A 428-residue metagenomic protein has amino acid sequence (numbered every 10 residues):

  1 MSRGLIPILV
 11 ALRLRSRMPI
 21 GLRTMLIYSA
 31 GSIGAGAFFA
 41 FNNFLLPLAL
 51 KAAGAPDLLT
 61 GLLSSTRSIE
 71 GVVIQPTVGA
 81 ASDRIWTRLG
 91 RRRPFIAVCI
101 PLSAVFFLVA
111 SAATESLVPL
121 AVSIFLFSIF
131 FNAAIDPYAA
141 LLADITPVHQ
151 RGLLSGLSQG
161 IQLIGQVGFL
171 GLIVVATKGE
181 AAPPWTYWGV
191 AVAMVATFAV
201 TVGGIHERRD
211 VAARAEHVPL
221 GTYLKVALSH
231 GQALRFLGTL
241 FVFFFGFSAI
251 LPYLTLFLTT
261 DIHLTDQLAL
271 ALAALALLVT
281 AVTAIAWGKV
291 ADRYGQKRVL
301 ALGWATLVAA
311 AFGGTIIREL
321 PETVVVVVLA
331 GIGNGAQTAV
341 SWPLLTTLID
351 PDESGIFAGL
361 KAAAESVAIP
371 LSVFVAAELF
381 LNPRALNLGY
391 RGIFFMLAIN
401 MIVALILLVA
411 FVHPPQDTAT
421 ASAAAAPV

Functional and structural regions predicted by a protein language model:
G4-G21, R208-G238, A425-V428: Juxtamembrane intracellular "pre-TM" segments in multi-pass secondary transporters
V10-S68, L234-T239, F243-I262: Helix-loop boundary and gating motifs at the non-cytosolic
G71, G152-V174, A362-V373: Glycine-rich segments within core transmembrane alpha-helices of 12-TM secondary carriers
V73-L89, T283-G295, F380: Helix-to-loop junctions at the C-terminal end of transmembrane segments in multipass secondary transporters
R91, T177-V192, E378-M401: A membrane-interface helix-boundary motif in multi-pass transporters
R92-L108, R298-G313: Structural signature of the two symmetry-related core transmembrane helices
S111, V195-I205, F395-V428: Multi-pass alpha-helical transporter architecture, strongest for 12-TM Major Facilitator/SLC carriers used
A133-T146, A336-D350: Intracellular juxtamembrane helix-capping segments at the cytosolic ends of symmetry-related transmembrane helices
